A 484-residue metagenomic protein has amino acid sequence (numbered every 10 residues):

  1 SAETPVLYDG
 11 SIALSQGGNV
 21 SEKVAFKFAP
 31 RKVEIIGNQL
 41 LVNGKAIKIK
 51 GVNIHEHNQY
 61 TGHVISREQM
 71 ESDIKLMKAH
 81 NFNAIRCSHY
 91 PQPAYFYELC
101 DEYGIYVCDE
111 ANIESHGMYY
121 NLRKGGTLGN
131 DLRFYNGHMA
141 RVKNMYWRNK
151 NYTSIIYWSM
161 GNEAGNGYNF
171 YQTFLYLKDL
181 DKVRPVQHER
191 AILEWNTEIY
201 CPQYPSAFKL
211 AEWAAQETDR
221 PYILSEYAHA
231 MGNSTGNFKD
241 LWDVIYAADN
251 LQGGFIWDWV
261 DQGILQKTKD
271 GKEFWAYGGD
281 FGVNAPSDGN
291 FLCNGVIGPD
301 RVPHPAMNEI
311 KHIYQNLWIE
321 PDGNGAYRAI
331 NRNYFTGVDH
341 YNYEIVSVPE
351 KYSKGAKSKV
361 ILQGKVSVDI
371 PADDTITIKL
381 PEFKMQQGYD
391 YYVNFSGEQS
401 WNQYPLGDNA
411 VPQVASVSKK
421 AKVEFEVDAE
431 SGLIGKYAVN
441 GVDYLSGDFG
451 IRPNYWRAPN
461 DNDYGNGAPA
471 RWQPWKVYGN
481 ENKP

Functional and structural regions predicted by a protein language model:
S1-A94, L99, Y103-V107, R141 (+4 more regions): Secreted/periplasmic carbohydrate-active enzymes, especially glycoside hydrolases
I74-M77, A84-N294: Substrate-binding/catalytic cleft of secreted carbohydrate-active enzymes, primarily glycoside hydrolases
